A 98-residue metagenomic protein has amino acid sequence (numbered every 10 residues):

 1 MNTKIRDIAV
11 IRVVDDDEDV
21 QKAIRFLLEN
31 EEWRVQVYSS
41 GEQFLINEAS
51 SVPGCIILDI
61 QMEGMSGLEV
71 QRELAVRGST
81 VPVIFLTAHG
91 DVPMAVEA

Functional and structural regions predicted by a protein language model:
A9, D17-Q36: Two-component/phosphorelay signaling modules centered on CheY-like receiver
V14-D15, Y38, I56: Conserved sequence signature across two-component system core domains
S39-S40, M65-E69, G90: Acidic catalytic/metal-coordinating carboxylates
Q43-I46, L68-S79, E97: Short amphipathic alpha-helix used as the core "switch/output" element in two-component signaling
S51-I57: Active-site beta3 strand of CheY-like receiver
D59, T87: Active-site residues of response regulator receiver
M62: Receiver (REC) domain active-site loop signature in two-component systems and cognate sites in sensor histidine kinases
R77, H89-G90: Short, conserved "switch-loop" micro-motifs in signal-transduction and mechanochemical regulators
